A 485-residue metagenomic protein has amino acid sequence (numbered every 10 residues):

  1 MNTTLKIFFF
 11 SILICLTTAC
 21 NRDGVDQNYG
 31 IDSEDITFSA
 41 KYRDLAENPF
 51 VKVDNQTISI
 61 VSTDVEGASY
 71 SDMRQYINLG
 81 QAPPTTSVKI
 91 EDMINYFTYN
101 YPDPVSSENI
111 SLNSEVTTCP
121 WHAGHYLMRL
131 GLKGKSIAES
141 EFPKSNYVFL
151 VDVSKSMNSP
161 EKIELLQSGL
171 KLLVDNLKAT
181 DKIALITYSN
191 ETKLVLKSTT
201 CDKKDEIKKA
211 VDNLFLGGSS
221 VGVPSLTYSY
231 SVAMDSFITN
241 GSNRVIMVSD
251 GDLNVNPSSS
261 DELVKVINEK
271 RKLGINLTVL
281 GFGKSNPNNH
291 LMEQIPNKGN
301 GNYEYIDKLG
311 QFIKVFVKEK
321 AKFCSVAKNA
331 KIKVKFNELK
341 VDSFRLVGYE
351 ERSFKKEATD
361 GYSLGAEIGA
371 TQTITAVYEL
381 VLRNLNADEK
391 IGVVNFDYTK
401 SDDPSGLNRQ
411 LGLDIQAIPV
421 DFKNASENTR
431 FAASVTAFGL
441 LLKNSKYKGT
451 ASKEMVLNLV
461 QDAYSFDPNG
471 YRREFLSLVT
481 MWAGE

Functional and structural regions predicted by a protein language model:
N2-F10: Sec-dependent signal peptide recognition, specifically the positively charged N-region followed immediately by
L16-A19: C-terminal motif of bacterial Sec signal peptides marking the signal peptidase cleavage site
N21-Y29, A40, L112-N329, D360 (+5 more regions): Exposed acidic/Ser/Thr-rich ligand/metal-binding surfaces
G30-V65, Y70-S87, P104-E115, P120-M128 (+4 more regions): An acidic, Ser/Thr-enriched
A82, P102, L216-S219: Generic structural signal for secondary-structure transition and capping sites
T85-T86, I90-Y99: Extracytoplasmic
